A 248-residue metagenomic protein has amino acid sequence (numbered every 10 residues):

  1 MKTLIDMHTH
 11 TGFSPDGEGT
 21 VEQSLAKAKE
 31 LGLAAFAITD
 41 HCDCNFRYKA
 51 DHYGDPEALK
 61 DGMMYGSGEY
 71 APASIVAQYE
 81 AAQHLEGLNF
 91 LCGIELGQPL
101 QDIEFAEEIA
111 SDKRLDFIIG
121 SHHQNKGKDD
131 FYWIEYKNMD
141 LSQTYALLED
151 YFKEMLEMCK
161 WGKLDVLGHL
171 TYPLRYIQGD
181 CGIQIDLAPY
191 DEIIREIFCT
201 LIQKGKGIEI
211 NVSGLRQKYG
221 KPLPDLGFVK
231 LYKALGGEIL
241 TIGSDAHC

Functional and structural regions predicted by a protein language model:
M1-L100, A110, Y176-Q178, G182-A188 (+1 more regions): An N-terminally biased module of ancient metal coordination in phosphate/nucleic-acid-related enzymes
K2-D6, A35, N89-G93, D116-I119 (+3 more regions): Structural preference for beta-strand elements that scaffold enzyme active sites
F13-G19, G97-E104, R216-P224, C248: Acidic-and-aromatic substrate-binding clefts and catalytic sites of carbohydrate-active enzymes
H41, L170, G237-C248: Short acidic/histidine-rich active-site segments
D43-C44, L174, L215-R216, H247-C248: Positions that flank functional sites
Y48-K49, Q101-F105, D129-Y132: Short, conserved acidic/polar surface loops in the N-terminal third of protein domains
F105-A106, L231: A short acidic, amphipathic alpha-helical/loop segment
D112-L235: Domain-core and long-helix interface of multi-subunit machines
